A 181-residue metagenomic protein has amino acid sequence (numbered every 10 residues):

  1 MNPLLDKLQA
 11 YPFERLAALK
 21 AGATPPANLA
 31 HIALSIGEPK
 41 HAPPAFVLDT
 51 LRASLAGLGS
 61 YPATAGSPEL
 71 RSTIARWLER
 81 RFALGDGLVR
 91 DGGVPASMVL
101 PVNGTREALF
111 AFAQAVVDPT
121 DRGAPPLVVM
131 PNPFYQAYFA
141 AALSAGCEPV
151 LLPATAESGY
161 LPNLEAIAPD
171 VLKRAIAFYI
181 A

Functional and structural regions predicted by a protein language model:
M1-A56, L172: Conserved N-terminal helix/loop that builds the PLP phosphate-binding region of the aspartate aminotransferase-like
G59-A181: Conserved core of the PLP fold type I
